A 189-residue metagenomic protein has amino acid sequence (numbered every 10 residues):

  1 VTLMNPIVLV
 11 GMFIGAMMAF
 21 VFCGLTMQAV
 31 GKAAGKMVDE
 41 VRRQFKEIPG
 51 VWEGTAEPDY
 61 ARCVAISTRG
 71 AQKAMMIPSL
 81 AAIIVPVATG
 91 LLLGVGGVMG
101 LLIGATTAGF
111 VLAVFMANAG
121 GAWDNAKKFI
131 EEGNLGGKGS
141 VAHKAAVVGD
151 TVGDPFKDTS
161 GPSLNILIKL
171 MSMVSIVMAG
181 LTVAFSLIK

Functional and structural regions predicted by a protein language model:
V1-K189: Hydrophobic packing and interface segments
